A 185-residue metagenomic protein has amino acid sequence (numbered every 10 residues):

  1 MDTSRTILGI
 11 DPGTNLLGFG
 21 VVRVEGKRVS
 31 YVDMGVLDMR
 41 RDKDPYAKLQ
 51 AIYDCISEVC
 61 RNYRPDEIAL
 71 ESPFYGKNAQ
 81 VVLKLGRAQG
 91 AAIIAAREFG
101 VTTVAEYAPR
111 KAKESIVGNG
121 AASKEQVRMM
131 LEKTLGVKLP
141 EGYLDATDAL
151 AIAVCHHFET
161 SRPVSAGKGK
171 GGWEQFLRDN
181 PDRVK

Functional and structural regions predicted by a protein language model:
M1-K185: Phosphate- and other anionic-substrate recognition elements at nucleic-acid/protein interfaces
